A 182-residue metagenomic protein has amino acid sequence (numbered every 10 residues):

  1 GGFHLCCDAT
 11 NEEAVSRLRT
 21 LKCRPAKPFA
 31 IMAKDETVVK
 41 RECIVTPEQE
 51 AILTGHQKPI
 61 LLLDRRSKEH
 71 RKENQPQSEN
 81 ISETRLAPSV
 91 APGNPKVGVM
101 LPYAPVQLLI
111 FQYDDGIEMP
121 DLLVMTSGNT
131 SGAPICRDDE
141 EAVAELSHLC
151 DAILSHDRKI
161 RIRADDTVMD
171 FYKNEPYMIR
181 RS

Functional and structural regions predicted by a protein language model:
G1-S182: Active-site-adjacent structural elements in enzyme catalytic cores
